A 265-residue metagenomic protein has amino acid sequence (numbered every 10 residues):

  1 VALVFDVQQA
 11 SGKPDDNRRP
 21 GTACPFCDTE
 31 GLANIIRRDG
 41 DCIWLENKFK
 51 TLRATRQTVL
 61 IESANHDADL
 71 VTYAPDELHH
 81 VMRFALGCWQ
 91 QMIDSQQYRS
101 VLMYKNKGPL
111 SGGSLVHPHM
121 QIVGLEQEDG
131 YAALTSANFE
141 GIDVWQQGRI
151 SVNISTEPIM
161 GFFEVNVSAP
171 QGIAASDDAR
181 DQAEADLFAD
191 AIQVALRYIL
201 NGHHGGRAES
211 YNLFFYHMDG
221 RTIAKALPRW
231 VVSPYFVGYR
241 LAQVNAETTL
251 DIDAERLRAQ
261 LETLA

Functional and structural regions predicted by a protein language model:
V1-H117, V123-A179, A183-L187, A195-A265: Active-site microenvironments that recognize anionic phosphate/pyrophosphate groups
